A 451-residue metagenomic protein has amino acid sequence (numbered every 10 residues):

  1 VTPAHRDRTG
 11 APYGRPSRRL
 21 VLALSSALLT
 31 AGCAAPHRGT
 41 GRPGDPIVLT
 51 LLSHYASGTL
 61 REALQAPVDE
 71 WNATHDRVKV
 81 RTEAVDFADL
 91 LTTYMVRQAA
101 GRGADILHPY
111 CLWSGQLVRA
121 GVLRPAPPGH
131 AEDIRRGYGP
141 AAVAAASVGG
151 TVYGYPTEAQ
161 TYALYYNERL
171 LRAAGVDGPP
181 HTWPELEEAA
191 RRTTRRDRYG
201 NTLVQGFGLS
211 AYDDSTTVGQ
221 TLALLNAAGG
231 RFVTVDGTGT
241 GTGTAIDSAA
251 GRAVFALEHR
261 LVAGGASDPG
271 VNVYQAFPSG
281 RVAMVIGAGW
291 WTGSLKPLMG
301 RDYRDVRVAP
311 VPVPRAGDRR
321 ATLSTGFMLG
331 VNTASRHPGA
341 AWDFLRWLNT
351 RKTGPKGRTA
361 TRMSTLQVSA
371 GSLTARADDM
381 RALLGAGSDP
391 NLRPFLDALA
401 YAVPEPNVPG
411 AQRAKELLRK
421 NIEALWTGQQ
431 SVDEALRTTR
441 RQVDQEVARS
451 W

Functional and structural regions predicted by a protein language model:
T2-G115, R315, A340, K352 (+2 more regions): Conserved N-terminal structural module of periplasmic/extracytoplasmic solute-binding proteins
P3, R172, D397-W451: Conserved C-terminal helix/tail region of periplasmic/extracytoplasmic solute-binding proteins
A84-T93, L112, W183-E185, S267-S279: Short helix-initiation/N-cap motifs at beta->coil->alpha
A104-D105, D133-L171, Q205, D318-T322 (+1 more regions): A structural signal for short loop-to-beta-strand junctions that line the ligand-binding cleft of periplasmic/secreted
C111-T161, T217-L224, R307-A309: Hinge/lid segment of periplasmic solute-binding proteins
Y153-T157, Y162, P184-G239, V282: Extracytoplasmic/periplasmic solute-binding protein
A190, D236-P269, V311: Glycine-centered hinge/linker elements that transmit conformational signals in sensory and ligand-binding systems
W291-D302, R315-E416: C-terminal lobe and pocket-closing loops of periplasmic/extracytoplasmic Venus-flytrap solute-binding proteins
